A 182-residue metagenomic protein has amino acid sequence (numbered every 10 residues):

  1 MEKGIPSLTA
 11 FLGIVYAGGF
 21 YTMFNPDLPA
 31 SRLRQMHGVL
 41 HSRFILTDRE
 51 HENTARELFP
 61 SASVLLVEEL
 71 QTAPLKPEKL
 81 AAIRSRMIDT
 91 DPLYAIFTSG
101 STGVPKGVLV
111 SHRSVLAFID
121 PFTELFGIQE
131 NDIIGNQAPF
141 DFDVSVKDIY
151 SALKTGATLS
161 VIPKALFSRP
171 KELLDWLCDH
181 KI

Functional and structural regions predicted by a protein language model:
M1-L116, E124-G127, G156: Carrier-protein-dependent adenylate-forming modules in NRPS/ANL systems
K106-G135, P139, D143-I182: Conserved AMP-binding/adenylation subdomain of ANL enzymes
